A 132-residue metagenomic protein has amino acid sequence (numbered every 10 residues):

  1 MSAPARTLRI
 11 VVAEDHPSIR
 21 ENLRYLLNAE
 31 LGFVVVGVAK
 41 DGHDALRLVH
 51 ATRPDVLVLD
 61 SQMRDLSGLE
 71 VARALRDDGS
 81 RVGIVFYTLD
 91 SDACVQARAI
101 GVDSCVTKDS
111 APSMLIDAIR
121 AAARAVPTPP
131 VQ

Functional and structural regions predicted by a protein language model:
M1-R9, I116-Q132: Non-catalytic signal-transmission and effector/linker regions of two-component phosphorelay proteins
E14: Conserved acidic carboxylate
G32-K40, L48: Short hydrophobic/Thr-rich beta-strand motif most characteristic of the beta2 strand and flanking loop of CheY-like
D41-D44, S67-E70: Acidic catalytic/metal-coordinating carboxylates
D60-S61: Active-site residues of response regulator receiver
R64: The feature encodes the CheY-like receiver
E70, L89-V106, S110-D117: Alpha4 helix (beta4-alpha4-beta5 surface) of REC/receiver domains from two-component response regulators
V85-Y87: Hydrophobic/aromatic residues positioned on beta-strands within the core alpha/beta folds
